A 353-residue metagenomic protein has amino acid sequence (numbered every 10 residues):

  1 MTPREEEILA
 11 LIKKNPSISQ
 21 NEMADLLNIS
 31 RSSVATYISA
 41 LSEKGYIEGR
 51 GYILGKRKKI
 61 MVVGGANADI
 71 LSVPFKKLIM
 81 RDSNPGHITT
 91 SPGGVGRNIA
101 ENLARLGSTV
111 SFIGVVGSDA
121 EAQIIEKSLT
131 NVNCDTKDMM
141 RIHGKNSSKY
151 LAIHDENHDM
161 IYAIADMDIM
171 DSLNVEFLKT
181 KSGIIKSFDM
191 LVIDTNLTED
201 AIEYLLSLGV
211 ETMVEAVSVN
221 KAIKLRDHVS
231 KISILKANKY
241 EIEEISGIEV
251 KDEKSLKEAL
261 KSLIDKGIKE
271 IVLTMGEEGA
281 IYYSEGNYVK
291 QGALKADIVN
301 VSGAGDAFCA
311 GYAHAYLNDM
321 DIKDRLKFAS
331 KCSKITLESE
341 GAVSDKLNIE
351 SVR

Functional and structural regions predicted by a protein language model:
M1-Q20, L26-L27, R31-S32, T36-G55 (+2 more regions): Conserved phosphate-binding/catalytic region of the ribokinase-like
P3-R4, I8-A10, I18-L26, S30-I113 (+1 more regions): Glycine-rich phosphate/adenosyl-contacting loop at the front of the ribokinase-like
E43-G45, D171-E176, V214-N220: Short gly/ser/thr-rich secondary-structure transition/capping motifs
K56-R57, F75, M80-G86, R105-D189 (+1 more regions): Conserved N-terminal subdomain of the carbohydrate kinase-like
L103, N238, G305: Short, conserved phosphate/pyrophosphate- and ester-handling motifs at nucleotide-, phospho-/glycolipid
T109-V110, T136-K137, T212, I271 (+1 more regions): Hydrophobic anchor at the start of a short beta-strand that flanks the dinucleotide cofactor-binding loop
M190-E258, G279-A280: Conserved beta-alpha-beta core of the PfkB/ribokinase-like small-molecule kinase fold
